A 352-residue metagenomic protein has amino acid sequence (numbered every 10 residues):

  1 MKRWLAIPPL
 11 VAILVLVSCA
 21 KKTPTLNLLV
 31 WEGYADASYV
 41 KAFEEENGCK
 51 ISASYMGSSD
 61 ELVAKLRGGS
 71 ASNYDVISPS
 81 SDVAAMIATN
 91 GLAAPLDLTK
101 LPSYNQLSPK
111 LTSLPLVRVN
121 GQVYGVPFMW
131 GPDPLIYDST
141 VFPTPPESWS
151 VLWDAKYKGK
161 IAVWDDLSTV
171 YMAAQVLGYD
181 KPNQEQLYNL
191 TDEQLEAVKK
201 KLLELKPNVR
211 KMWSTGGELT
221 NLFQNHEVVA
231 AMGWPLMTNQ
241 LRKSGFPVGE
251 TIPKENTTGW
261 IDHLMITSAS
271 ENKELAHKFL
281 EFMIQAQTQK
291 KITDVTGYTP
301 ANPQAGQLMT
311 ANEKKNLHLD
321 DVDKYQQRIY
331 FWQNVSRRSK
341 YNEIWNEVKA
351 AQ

Functional and structural regions predicted by a protein language model:
M1-L26, Q352: Short, low-complexity disordered leader/linker segments with a strong preference for bacterial N-terminal type II
C19-I87, T220: Early extracytoplasmic/lumenal segment of secretory-pathway proteins
S78-A84, A88-Q224: Extracytoplasmic ligand-binding site segments that recognize negatively charged/polar headgroups
A84-M86, M232-P247: A ligand-binding cleft/hinge motif common to bilobed small-molecule-binding domains
P134-V141, V176, I261-N272, K291: A bilobed periplasmic-binding-protein/Venus flytrap-type ligand-binding module shared by bacterial periplasmic
E196, K201-L205, R242-S268: Periplasmic-binding protein-like
T258, T267-Q326: Mature extracytoplasmic/periplasmic domains
K324-Q352: Conserved C-terminal helix/tail region of periplasmic/extracytoplasmic solute-binding proteins
